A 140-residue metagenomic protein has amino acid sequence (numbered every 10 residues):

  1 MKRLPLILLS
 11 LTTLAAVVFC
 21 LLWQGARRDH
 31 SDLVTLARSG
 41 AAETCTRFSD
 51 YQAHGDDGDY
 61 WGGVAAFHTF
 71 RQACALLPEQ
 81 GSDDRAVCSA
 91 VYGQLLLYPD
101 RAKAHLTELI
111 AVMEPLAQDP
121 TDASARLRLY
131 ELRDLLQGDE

Functional and structural regions predicted by a protein language model:
M1-A16: N-terminal Sec-pathway targeting helices
T12, F19, A26, L109-A117: Generic hydrophobic, helix-prone segments enriched in Leu/Val/Ile
A16-L36: Transmembrane signal-anchor/signal-peptide helices with a preference for the extracytoplasmic
R27, T46, D50, L97 (+2 more regions): Intrinsic structural disorder/low-complexity segments
R27, V34, R38, D57-Y60 (+1 more regions): Amphipathic alpha-helical coiled-coil segments with heptad-repeat character
L33-A42, P99-L106: Short, surface-exposed loop and linker segments with low hydrophobicity and enrichment for Pro/Ser/Thr
L36, E43-L97, E114, L127-E131: Alpha-helical segments in soluble extracytoplasmic regions
R101-E140: C-terminal amphipathic alpha-helix
